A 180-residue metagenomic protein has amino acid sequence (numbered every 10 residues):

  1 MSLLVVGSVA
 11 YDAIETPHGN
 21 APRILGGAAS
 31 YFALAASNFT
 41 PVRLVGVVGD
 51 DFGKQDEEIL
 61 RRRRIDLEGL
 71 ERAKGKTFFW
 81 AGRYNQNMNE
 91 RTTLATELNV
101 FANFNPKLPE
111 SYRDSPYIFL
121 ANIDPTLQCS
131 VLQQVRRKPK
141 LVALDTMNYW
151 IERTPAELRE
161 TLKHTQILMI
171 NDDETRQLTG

Functional and structural regions predicted by a protein language model:
M1-L4: Extreme N-terminal starter segment of soluble prokaryotic enzymes
V6, V45-V47, L70, D145 (+1 more regions): Generic beta-sheet signal
S8, V47-D51, I123-P125, N148-Y149: Short, surface-exposed acidic/glycine-rich loop or hinge patches that mediate macromolecular interfaces
Y11-R23, N38-F119, Q133-K138: Conserved N-terminal subdomain of the carbohydrate kinase-like
I24-A28, N99-F104, I123-L127, W150-R153: Short secondary-structure boundary/capping elements
G27-S37, L132: Histidine-anchored nucleotide/phosphate-binding helix
Y117-G180: Conserved beta-alpha-beta core of the PfkB/ribokinase-like small-molecule kinase fold
